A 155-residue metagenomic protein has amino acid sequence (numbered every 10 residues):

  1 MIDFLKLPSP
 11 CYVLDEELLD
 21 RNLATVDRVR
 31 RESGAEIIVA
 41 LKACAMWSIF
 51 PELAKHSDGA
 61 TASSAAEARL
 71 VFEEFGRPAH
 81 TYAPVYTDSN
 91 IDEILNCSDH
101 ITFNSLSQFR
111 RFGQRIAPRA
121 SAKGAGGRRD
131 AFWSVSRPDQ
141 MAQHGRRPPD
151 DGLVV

Functional and structural regions predicted by a protein language model:
M1-I2, L23, G76, P84: Short secondary-structure boundary micro-motifs
M1-L14: Generic N-terminal amphipathic, Lys/Arg-enriched alpha-helix
I2-D3, V29, E52, I91: Short hydrophobic/aromatic segments of transmembrane alpha-helices and their interfaces
F4-L5, L23, A65, T87: Residue-level detector of functional hotspots within protein domains
E17-T25, L153: A non-catalytic, amphipathic alpha-helix used as a structural packing/dimerization or gating element in enzyme scaffolds
N22-E32, L70: A short, N-terminal amphipathic alpha-helix
A35-V155: Active-site-proximal beta-alpha core segment in soluble small-molecule metabolic enzymes
